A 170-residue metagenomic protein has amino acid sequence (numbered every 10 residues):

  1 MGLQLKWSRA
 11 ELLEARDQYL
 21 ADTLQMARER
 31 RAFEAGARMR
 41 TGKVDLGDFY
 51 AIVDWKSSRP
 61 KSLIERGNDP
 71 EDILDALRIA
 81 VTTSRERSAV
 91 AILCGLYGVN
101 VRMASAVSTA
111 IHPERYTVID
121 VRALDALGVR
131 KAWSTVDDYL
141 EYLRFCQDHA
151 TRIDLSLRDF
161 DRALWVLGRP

Functional and structural regions predicted by a protein language model:
M1-V53, R115-P170: C-terminal accessory module of base-excision DNA glycosylases/AP lyases that mediates lesion recognition and DNA
R30-R31, A51, G67, E71 (+5 more regions): A generic structural signal for ordered alpha-helices
R38, S62-R66, L93, T109 (+1 more regions): Residues at structural and domain junctions
S58-V99: Helix-hairpin-helix/helix-loop-helix acidic hairpins
R59, A80, A110-I111, R130 (+1 more regions): Alpha-helix C-capping/helix-to-loop hinge sites
E86, V101-R102, L143, Q147: Hydrophobic alpha-helical segments
S88-G128: Catalytic DNA-binding helix-loop module of base-excision-repair DNA glycosylases/AP lyases
